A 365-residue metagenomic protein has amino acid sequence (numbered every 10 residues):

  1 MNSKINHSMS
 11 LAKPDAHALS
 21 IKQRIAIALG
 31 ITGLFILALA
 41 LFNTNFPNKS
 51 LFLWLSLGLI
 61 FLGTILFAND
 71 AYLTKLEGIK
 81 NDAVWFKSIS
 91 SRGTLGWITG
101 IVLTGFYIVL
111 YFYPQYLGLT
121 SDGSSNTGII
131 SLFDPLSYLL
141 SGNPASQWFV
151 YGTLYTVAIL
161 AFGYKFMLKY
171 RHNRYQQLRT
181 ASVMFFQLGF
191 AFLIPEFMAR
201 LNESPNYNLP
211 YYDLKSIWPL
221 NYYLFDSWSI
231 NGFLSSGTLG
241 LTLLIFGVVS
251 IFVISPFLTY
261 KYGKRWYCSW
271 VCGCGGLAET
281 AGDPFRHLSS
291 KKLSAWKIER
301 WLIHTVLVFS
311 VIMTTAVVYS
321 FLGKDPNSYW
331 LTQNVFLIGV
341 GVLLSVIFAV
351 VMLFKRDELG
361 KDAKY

Functional and structural regions predicted by a protein language model:
N2-Y365: Non-ligating segments of multi-cofactor redox enzymes
